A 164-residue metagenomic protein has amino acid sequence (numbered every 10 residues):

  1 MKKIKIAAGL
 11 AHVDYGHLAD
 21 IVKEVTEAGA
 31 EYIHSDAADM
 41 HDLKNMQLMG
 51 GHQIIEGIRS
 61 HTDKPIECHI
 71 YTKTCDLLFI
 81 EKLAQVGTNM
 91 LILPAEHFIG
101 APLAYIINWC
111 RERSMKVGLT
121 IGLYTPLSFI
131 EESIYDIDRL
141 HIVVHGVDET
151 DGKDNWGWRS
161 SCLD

Functional and structural regions predicted by a protein language model:
M1-T88, F98-A101, R111, I130-D138 (+2 more regions): Conserved N-terminal beta1-alpha1 strand-loop-helix module at the mouth
M90-L93, W109: Structured N-terminal alpha/beta-domain signature that marks small ligand/cofactor-binding or signaling modules
A95-I99, V144-E149: Short, acidic/turn-prone active-site loops that include or flank metal/cofactor- and phosphate-binding residues
I106: Short, aromatic/basic amphipathic alpha-helical patches
K116-I121: Internal catalytic-core helix/loop-beta-alpha segment that presents or stabilizes conserved functional determinants
L123-P126: A glycine-rich beta-strand to alpha-helix segment that forms a phosphate/ribose-binding loop at ligand/cofactor sites
